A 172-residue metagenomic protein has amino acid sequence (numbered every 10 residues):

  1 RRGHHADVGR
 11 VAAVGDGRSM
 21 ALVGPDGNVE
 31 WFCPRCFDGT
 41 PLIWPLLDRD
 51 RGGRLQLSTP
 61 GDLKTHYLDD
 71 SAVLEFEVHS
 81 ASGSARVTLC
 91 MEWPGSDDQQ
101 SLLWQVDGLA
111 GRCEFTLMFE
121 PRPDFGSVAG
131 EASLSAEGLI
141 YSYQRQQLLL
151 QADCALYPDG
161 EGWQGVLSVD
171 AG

Functional and structural regions predicted by a protein language model:
H4-A171: Beta-sandwich/jelly-roll carbohydrate-recognition scaffolds of carbohydrate-active enzymes
